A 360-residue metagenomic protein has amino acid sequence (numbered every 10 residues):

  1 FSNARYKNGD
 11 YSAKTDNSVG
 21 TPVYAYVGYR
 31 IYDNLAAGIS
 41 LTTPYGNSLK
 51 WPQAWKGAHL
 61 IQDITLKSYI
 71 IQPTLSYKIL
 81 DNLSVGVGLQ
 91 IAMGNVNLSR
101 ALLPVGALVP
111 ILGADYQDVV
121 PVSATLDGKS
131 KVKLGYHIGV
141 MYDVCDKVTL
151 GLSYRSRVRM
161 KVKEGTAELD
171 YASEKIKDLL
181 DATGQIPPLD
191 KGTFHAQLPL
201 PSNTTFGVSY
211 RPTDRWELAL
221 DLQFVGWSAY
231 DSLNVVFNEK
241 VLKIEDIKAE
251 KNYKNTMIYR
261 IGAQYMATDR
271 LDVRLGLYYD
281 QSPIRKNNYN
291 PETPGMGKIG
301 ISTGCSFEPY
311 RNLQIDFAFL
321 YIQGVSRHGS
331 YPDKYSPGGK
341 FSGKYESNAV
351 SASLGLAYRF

Functional and structural regions predicted by a protein language model:
A4-S12, V19-F360: Outer-membrane beta-barrel porins/channels
